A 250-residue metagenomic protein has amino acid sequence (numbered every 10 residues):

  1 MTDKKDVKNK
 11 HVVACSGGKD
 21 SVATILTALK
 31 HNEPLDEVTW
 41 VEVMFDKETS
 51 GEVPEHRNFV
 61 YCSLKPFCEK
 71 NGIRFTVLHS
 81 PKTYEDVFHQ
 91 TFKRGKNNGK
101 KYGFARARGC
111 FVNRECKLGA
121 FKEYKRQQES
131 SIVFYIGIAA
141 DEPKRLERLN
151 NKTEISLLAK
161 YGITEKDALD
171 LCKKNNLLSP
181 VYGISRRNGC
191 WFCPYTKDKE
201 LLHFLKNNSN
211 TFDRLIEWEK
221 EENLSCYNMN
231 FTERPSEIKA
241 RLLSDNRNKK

Functional and structural regions predicted by a protein language model:
T2-K250: Nucleotide-activated chemistry modules centered on ATP-dependent adenylation/adenylyltransferase
